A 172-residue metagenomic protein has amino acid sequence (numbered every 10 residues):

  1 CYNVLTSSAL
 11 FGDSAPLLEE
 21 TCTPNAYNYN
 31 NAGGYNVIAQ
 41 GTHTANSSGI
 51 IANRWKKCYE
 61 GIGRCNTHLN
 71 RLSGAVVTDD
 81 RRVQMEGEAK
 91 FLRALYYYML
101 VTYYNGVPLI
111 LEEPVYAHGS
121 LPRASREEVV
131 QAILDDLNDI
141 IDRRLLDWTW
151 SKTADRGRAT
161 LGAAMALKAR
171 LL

Functional and structural regions predicted by a protein language model:
C1-P24: Hydrophobic alpha-helical membrane-insertion signals
C1-S8, N30-Y104, H118-S120, A124-Q131 (+1 more regions): Conserved, well-structured interaction surfaces
T23-N31: Core domains of carbohydrate- and sulfate-ester-processing enzymes
K90, M165-L171: TPR/Sel1-like alpha-solenoid repeat signature
E113-Y116: Short edge-strand/loop segments of extracellular domains
D135-D136, A164: Mature extracytoplasmic enzyme cores
R156-L167: Amphipathic alpha-helical protein-interaction segments enriched in hydrophobic
